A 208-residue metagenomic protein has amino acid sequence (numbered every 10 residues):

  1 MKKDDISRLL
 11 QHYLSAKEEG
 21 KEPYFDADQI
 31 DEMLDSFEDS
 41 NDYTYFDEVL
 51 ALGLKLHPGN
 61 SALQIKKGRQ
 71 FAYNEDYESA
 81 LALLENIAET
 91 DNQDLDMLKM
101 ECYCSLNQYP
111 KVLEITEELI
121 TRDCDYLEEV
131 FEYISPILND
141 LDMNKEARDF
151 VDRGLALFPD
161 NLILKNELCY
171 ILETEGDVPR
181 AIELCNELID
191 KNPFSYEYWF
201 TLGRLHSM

Functional and structural regions predicted by a protein language model:
A27, S61-A62, N92-L95, Y126-E128 (+2 more regions): Helix-start (N-cap) detector for alpha-helical repeat units in TPR-like alpha-solenoids, especially tetratricopeptide
S36-F37, F71, Y103, L138 (+2 more regions): Residue at a conserved register position within TPR or TPR-like alpha-solenoid repeats
G53, L84-I87, E118-L119, R153-G154 (+1 more regions): Canonical positions in the second alpha-helix
L56, N86-D91, R122-D123, L157 (+1 more regions): Structural marker of alpha-solenoid helical repeat scaffolds
